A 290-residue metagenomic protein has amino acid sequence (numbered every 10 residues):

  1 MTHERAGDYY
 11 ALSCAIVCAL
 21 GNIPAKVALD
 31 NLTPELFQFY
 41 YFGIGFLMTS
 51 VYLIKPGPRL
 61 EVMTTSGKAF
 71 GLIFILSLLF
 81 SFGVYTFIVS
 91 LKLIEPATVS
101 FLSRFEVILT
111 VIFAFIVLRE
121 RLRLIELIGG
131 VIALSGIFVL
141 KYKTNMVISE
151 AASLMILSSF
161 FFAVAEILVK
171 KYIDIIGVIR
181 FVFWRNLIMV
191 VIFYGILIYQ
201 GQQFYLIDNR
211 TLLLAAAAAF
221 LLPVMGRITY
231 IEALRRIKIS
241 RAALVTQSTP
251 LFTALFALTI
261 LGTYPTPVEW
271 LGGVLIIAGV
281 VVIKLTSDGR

Functional and structural regions predicted by a protein language model:
M1-I16, I44-L78, I88, R121-L127 (+6 more regions): Membrane-interface interhelical linkers
M1-L36, Y40, L78, F82 (+2 more regions): Glycine-/small-residue-enriched transmembrane alpha-helix faces in small-molecule transporters and effluxers
S13, Q38-Y40, T98-F105, V169-I188 (+1 more regions): Helix-helix packing/entry segments at the starts of transmembrane helices
A19, I23, S77, S81-Y85 (+6 more regions): Hydrophobic/small/kink-forming positions within alpha-helical transmembrane segments of polytopic membrane proteins
A28, F37, Y41, S90 (+8 more regions): Hydrophobic/aromatic residues within transmembrane alpha-helices of multi-pass small-molecule transporters
E35-L47, V89-E106, S149-F161, R210-P223 (+1 more regions): Structural signature of hydrophobic alpha-helical transmembrane segments
V51-L53, E106-I128, L251-L271: C-terminal transmembrane-helix exit sites in multi-pass transporters
F113, L122-Y142, F193, Q247 (+1 more regions): Hydrophobic transmembrane alpha-helices of multi-pass small-molecule transport proteins
